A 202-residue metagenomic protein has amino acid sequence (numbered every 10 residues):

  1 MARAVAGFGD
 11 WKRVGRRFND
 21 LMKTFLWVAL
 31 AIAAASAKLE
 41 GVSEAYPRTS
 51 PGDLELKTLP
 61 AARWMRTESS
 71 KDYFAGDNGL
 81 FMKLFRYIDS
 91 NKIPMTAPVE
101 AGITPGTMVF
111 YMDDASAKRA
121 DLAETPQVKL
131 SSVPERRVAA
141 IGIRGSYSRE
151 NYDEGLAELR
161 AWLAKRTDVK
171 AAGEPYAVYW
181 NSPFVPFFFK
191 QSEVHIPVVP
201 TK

Functional and structural regions predicted by a protein language model:
A2-G7: Extreme N-terminal basic, low-complexity initiation segments that serve as generic localization/processing leaders
W11-K202: A solvent-exposed interaction/effector surface
